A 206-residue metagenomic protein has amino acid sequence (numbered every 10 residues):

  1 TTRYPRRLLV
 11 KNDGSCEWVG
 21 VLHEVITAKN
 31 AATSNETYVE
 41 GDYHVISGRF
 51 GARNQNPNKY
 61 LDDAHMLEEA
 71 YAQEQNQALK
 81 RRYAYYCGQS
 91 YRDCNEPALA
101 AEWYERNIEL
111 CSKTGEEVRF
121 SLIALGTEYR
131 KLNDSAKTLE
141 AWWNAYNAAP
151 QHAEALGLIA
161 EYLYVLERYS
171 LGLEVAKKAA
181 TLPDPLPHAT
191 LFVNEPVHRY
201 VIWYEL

Functional and structural regions predicted by a protein language model:
T1-E102, S112: Catalytic-site signature of metal-activated, phosphate-bearing donor transferases, centered on the GT-A/GT-A-like
L61-A64, E68, A101, I108 (+4 more regions): Tetratricopeptide repeat
Q75-A78, S112, E116, P150 (+1 more regions): Short coil turns that delineate tetratricopeptide repeat
L79, L99, K137, L171-E174: Alpha-helical positions within canonical tetratricopeptide repeat
R82, E116-F120, A153-E154, L171 (+2 more regions): Start-of-helix register in tetratricopeptide repeats
